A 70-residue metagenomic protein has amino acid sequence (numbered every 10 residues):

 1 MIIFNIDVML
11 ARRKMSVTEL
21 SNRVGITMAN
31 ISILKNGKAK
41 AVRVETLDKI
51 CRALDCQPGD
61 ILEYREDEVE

Functional and structural regions predicted by a protein language model:
M1-M15: A short, Lys/Arg-rich alpha-helix, primarily the initiator
D7, T18, D48: Residues within the helices of the helix-turn-helix
V8, I33, K40, L62-E70: Short, charged recognition helix plus adjacent turn of helix-turn-helix-like nucleic-acid-binding domains
L10, S21, C51: The alpha-helix within a helix-turn-helix
M15-I33: Short alpha-helical DNA-recognition segment
R23, A41, R52-A53: Residue cluster at the C-terminal edge of the helix-turn-helix DNA-binding motif
T46-C51, I61-L62: Hydrophobic micro-packing sites on short alpha-helices
